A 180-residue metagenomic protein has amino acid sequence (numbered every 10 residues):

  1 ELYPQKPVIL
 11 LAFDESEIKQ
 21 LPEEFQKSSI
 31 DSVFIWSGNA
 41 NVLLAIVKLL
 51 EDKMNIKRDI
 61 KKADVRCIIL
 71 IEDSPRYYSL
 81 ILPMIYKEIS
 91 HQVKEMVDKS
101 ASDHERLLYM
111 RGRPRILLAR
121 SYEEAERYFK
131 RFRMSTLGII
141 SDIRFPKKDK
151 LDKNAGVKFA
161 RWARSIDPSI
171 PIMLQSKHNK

Functional and structural regions predicted by a protein language model:
E1, P114, S141-K148: Residue immediately C-terminal to the conserved phosphorylatable aspartate in receiver
E1, Q5-P22, D31-S37, E72 (+2 more regions): A short, hydrophobic beta-strand element within the central beta-sheet of small alpha/beta folds
Q20-Q26, L82-Y86, K180: Short, aromatic/basic amphipathic alpha-helical patches
P22, S29-S32, G38-K57, M84: Receiver (REC) domain switch/output surface
N55-A63, L107-L108: Short boundary motifs at domain starts and secondary-structure transition points
V65-R76, I81-E105, I116-L118: Conserved acidic segment of CheY-like receiver
M96-G138: Acidic, metal-coordinating helix/loop segments flanking the phosphotransfer/catalytic sites of two-component signaling
S121, D149-K158: Acidic catalytic/metal-coordinating carboxylates
